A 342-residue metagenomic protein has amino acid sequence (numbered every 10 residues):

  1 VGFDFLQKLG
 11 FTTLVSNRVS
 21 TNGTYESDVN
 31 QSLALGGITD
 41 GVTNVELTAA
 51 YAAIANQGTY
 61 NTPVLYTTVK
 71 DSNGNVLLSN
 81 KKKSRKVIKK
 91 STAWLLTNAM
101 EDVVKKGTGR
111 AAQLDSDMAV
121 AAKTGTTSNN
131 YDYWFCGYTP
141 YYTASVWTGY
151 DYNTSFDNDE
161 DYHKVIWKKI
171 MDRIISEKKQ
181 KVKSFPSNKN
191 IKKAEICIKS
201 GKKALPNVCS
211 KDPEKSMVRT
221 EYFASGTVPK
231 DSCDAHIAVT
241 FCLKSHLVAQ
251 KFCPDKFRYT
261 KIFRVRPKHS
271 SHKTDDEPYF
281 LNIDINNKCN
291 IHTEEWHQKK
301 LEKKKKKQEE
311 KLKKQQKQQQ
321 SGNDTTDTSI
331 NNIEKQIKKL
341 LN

Functional and structural regions predicted by a protein language model:
V1-V15, E26-N56, A99-D102: Active-site-adjacent helix/loop patches that line small-molecule binding or acyl-intermediate pockets
K8, D102, E302-K303, Q308-Q316 (+1 more regions): Bimodal feature
N17-N22, Y66: Short, surface-exposed glycine/acidic/tryptophan-bearing loops
G23-E26, V87: Short helix-capping and inter-helix turn/linker motifs at the boundaries of alpha-helical repeat units
G41-A235, V239: A penicillin-recognizing enzyme superfamily signal
E195-K311: Low-complexity, Gly/Ser/Thr/Pro-rich intrinsically disordered linker/tail segments
K317-N342: Long, low-complexity, intrinsically disordered segments
